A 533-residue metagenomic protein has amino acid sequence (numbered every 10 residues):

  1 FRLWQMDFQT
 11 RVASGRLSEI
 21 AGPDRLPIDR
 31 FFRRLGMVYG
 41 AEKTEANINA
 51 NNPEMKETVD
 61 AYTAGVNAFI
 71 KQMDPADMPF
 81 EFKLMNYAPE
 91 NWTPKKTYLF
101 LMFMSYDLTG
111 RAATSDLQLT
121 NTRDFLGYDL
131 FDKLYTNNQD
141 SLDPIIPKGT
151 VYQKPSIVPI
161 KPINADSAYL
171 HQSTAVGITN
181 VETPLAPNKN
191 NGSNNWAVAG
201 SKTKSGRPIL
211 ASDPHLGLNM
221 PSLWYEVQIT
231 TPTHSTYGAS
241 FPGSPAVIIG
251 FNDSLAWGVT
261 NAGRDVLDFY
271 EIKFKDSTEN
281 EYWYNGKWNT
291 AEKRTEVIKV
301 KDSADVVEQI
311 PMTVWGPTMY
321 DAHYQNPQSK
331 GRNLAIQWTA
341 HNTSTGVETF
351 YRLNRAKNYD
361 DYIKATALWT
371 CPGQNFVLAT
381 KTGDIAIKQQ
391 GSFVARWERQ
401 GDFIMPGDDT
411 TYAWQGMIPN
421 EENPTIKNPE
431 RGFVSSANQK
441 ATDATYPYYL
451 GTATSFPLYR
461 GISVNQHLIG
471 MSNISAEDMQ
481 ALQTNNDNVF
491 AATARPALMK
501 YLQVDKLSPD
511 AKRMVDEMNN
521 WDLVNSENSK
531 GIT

Functional and structural regions predicted by a protein language model:
F1-I209, P214-G217, T233, G238: Substrate-recognition/specificity elements adjacent to catalytic centers across diverse enzyme folds
M37-A50, N342-V347, T442-Y446: Acidic/histidine-rich, surface-exposed loop or edge segments in extracytoplasmic proteins
P53-Q72, D77, S201, G206 (+5 more regions): Structured, non-membrane catalytic/scaffold regions adjacent to prosthetic-group chemistry
A76, A175-K189, P214-G217, Y225-G238 (+4 more regions): A conserved hydrophobic secondary-structure block that centers on an alpha-helix together with its immediately flanking
L101, A112, G206-R207, L218-S222 (+12 more regions): Short helix/loop capping segments that flank catalytic or ligand/cofactor-binding pockets
G127, S235-Y237, F241-I310: Compact, glycine/acidic-enriched structural inserts
K357-I363, L368-T370, Y448-T533: Ordered core of a single globular domain
C371-M471, V524-N525: Hydrophobic alpha-helical segments
